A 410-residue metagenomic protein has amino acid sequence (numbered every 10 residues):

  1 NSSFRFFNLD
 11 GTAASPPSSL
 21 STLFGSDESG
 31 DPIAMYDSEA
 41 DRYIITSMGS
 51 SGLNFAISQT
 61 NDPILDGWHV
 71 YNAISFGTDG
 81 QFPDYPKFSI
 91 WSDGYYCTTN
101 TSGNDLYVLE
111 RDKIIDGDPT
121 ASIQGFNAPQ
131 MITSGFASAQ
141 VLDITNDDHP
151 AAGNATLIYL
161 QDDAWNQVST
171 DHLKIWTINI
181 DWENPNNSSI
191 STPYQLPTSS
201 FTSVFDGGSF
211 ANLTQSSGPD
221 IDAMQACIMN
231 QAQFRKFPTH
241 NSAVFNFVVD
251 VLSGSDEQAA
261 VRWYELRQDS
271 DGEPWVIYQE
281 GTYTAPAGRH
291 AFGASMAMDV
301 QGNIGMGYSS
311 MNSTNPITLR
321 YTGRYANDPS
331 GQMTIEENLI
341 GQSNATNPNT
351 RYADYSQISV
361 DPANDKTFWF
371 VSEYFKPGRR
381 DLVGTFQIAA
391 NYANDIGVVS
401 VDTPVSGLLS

Functional and structural regions predicted by a protein language model:
N1-N391: C-terminal PAP-associated
A390-S410: Extracellular/luminal regions of secreted and cell-surface proteins that mediate adhesion/ECM remodeling
